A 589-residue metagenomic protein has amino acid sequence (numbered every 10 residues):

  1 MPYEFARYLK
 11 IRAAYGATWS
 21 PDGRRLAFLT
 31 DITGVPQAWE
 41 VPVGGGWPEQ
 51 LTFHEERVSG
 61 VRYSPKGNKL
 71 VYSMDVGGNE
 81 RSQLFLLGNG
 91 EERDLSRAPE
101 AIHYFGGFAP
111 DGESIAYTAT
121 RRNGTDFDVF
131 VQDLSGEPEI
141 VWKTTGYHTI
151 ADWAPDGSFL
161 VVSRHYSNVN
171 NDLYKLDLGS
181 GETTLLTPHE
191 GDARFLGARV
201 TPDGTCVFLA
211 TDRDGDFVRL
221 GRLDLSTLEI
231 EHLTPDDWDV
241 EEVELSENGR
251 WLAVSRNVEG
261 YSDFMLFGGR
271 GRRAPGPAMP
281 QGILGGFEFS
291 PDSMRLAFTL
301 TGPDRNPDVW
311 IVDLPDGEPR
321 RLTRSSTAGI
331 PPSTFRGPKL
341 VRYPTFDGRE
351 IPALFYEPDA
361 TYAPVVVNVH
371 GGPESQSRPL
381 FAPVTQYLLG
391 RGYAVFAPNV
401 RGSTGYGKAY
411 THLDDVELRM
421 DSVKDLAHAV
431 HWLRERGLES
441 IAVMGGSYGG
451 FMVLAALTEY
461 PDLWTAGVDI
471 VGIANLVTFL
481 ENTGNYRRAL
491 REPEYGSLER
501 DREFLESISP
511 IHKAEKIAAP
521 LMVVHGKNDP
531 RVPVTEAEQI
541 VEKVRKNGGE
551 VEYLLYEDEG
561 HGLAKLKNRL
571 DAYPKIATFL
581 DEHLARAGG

Functional and structural regions predicted by a protein language model:
M1, E244-G249, L266-G271, S290-M294 (+5 more regions): Extracellular/periplasmic ectodomains of large secreted or surface enzymes and adhesion receptors
M1-A14, V41-S59, G77, L87-I102 (+9 more regions): Multi-bladed beta-propeller domains
E4-W39, V61-R62: Beta-strand-rich domains and repeat architectures in extracellular enzymes and scaffolds, especially beta-propellers
A17-R25, V61-K69, G106-S114, A151-F159 (+4 more regions): Blade-terminus and WD-like Trp-Asp/Gly-His loop motifs, strongest in beta-propeller folds
L26-T33, L51-T52, V71-G78, S96 (+12 more regions): Beta-strand C-termini and the immediately following turn/loop, strongest in propeller blades
V35-Q37, R81-Q83, D126-D128, N170-D172 (+3 more regions): A detector of repeated loop/turn-to-beta-strand junctions in beta-rich toroidal repeat architectures
R324-S440, G446-S447, A455, E459 (+1 more regions): Cap/lid segment of the alpha/beta-hydrolase catalytic domain
V400-G589: Active-site-proximal cap/loop segments of hydrolase catalytic domains
